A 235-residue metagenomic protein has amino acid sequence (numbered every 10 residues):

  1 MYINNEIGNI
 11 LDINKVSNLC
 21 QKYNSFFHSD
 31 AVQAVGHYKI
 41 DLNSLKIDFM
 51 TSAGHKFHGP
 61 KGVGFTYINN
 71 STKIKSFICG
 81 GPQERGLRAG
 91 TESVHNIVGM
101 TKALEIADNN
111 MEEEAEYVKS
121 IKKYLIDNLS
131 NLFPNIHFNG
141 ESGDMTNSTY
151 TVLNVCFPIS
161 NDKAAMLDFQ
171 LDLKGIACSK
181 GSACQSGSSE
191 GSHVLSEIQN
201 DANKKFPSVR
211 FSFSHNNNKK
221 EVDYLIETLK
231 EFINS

Functional and structural regions predicted by a protein language model:
M1-S235: Pyridoxal 5′-phosphate
